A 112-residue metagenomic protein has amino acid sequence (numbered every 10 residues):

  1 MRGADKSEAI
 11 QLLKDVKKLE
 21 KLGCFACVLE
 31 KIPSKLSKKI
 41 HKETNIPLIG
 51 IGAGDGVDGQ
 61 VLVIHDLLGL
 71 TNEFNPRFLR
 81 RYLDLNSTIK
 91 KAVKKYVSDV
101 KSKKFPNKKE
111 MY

Functional and structural regions predicted by a protein language model:
M1-L83, S87-Y112: Alpha/beta enzyme core
